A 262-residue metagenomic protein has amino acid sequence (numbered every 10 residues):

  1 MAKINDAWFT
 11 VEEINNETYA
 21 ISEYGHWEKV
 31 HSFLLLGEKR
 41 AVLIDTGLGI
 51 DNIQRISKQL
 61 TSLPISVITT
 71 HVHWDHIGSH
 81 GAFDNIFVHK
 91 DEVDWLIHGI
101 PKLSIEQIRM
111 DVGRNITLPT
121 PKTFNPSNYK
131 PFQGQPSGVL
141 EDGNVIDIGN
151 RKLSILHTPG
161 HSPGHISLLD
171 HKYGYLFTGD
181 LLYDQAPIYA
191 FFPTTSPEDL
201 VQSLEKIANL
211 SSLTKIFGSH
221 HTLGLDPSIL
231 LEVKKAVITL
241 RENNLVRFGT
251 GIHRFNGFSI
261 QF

Functional and structural regions predicted by a protein language model:
M1-A7: Basic/polar N-terminal segments that are highly enriched at the extreme N-terminus, encompassing both cleavable
A7-Q59, S167-D184: Conserved beta-strand hairpin/beta-sheet module of binuclear metal-dependent hydrolase folds, prominently
T10-I14, L35, G143-I148, H253: Short acidic-hydrophobic surface loop/beta-edge motif
E13-Y19, F124-N128, G149-R151: Short Pro/Gly-enriched beta-strand edge/turn motifs at strand-loop
G37-E38, T61-P64, H80-I86, H171-Y173 (+1 more regions): Short glycine/proline-enriched coil/turn segments at helix->beta-strand junctions
A41, L48-G49, G138, V145 (+1 more regions): Metallo-beta-lactamase
I50-V145, S228-T250: Active-site HxH/HxHxD metal-binding segment of metal-dependent hydrolases
V246-F262: C-terminal regulatory/interaction regions
